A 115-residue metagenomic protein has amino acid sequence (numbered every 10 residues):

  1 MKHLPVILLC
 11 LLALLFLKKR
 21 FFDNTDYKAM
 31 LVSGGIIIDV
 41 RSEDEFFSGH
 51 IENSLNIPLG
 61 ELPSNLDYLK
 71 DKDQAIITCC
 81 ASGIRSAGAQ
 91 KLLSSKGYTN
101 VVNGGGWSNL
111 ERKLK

Functional and structural regions predicted by a protein language model:
K2-D26, S33-G35, E43-Q74, I84-K115: Rhodanese-like catalytic fold shared by cysteine-dependent sulfurtransferases and DSP/PTP-type phosphatases
C79: Short, surface-exposed ligand- or partner-binding patches at beta-edge/loop junctions that are enriched in aromatics
